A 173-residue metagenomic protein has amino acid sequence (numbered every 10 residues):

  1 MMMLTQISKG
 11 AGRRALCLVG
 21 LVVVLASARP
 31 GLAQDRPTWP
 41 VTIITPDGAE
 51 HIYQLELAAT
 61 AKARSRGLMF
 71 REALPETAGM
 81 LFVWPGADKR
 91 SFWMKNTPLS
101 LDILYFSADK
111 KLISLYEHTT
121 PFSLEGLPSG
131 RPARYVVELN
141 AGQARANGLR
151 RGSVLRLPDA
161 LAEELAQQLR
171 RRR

Functional and structural regions predicted by a protein language model:
L4-C17: Bacterial N-terminal signal peptides that target proteins for export
Q6-S8, V24, Y135: Short N-terminal micro-motifs specific to bacterial/archaeal maturation and metal-cluster initiation sites
G10-A11, A26, A61-A63: Short alpha-helical segments used as structural interaction elements across diverse proteins
A15-S27: Bacterial N-terminal signal peptides
R29-A33: Sec/Tat signal peptide C-region and signal peptidase I cleavage site
Q34-R173: Compact, glycine-rich, soluble single-domain proteins
